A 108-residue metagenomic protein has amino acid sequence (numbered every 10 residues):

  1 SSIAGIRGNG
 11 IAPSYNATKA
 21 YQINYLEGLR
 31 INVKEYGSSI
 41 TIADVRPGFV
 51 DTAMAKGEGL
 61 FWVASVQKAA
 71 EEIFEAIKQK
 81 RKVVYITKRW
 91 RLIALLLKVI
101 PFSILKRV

Functional and structural regions predicted by a protein language model:
S2: Residue(s) in the substrate-gating loop at a strand-loop-helix junction that position the organic substrate next
R7, G28-I40: Active-site-adjacent segment of SDR/Rossmann-fold oxidoreductases
R7-S14, E58: Active-site loop immediately N-terminal to the catalytic Tyr-X3-Lys motif of short-chain dehydrogenase/reductase
P13, Y21-Y25: Conserved cofactor-binding/catalytic machinery of classical short-chain dehydrogenase/reductase
T18: Active-site helix of classical SDR
T41-D51: Conserved SDR Rossmann-fold cofactor-binding beta-strand/turn motif
D44, K56-L95: C-terminal helical subdomain
A94-V108: Short C-terminal tail/terminal secondary-structure segment of NAD(P)H-dependent dehydrogenase/reductase domains
